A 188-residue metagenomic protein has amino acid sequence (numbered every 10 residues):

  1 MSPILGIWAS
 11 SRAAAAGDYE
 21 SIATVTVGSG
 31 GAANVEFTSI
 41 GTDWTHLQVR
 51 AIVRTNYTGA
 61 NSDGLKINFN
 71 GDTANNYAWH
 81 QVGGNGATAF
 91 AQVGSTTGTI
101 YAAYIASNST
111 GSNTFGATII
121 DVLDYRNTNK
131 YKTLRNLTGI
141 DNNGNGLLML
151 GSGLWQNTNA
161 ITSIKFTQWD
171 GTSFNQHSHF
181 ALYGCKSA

Functional and structural regions predicted by a protein language model:
S2-A188: Surface-exposed molecular-recognition determinants
